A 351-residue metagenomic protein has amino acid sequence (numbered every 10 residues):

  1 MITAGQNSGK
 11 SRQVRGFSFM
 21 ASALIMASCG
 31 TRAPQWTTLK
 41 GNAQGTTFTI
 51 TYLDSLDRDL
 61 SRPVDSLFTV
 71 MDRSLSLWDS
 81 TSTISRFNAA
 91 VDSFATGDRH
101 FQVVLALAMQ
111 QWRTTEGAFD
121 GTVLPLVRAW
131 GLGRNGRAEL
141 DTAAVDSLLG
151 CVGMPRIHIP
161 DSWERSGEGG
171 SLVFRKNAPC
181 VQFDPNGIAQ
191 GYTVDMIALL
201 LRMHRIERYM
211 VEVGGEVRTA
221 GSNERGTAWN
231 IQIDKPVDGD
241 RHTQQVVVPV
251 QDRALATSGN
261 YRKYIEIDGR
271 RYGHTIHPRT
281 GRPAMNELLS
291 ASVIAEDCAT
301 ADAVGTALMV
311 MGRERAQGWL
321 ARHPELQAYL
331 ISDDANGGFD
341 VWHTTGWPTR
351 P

Functional and structural regions predicted by a protein language model:
I2-G5, G9, F19, A27-P351: Mature catalytic core of soluble alpha/beta enzymes
Q13-S22: Sec-dependent signal peptide recognition, specifically the positively charged N-region followed immediately by
